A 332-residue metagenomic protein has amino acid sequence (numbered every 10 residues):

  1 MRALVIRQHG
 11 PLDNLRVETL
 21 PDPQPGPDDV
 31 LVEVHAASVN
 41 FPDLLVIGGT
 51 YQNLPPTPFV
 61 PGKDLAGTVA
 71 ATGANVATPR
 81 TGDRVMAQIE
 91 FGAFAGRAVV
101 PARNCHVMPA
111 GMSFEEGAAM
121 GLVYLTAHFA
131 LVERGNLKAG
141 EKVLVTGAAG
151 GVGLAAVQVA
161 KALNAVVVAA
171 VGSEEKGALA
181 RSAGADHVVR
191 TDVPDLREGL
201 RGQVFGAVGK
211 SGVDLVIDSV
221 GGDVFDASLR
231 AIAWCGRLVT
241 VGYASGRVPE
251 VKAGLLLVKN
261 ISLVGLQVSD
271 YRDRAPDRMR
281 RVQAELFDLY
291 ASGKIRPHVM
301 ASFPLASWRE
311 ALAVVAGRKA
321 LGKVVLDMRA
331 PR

Functional and structural regions predicted by a protein language model:
P21-S38, T50-G92: Glycine-rich beta-strand-centered segment in the early N-terminal region that forms part of a ligand/cofactor-binding
L45, P56, R84-G147: NAD(P)H dinucleotide-binding glycine-rich loop of Rossmann-like/cofactor-binding domains, especially the beta1-alpha1
V145, K161-V224, D277-R281: Adenosine-nucleotide cofactor-binding segment
A149, V157: N-terminal Rossmann NAD(P)H-binding glycine-rich loop of SDR-like oxidoreductase domains
L154: Residues forming the Rossmann-fold NAD(P)(H) cofactor-binding site
V171, D223-I295, D327-R332: Glycine-rich phosphate-binding loop and adjacent beta-alpha segment of Rossmann(oid) nucleotide-cofactor-binding
F287, S292-A301, R309-R332: C-terminal capping/lid region of NAD(P)-dependent oxidoreductase domains
